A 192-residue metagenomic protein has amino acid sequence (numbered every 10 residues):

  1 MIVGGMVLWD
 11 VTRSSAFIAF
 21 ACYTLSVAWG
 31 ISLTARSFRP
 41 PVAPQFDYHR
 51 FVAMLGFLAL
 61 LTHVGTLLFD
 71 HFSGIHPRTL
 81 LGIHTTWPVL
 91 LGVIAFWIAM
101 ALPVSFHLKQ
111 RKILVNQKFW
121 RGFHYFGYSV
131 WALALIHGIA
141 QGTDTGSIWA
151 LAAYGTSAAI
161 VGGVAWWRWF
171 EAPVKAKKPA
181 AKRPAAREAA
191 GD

Functional and structural regions predicted by a protein language model:
M1-D192: Membrane-embedded alpha-helical bundles that constitute the cytochrome b-like, heme-associated redox core of multi-pass
